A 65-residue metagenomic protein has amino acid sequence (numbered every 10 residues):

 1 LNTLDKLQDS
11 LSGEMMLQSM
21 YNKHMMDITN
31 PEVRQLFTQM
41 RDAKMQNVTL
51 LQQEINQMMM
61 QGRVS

Functional and structural regions predicted by a protein language model:
L1-S65: Iron-associated oxidoreductase/ferritin-like identity signal
